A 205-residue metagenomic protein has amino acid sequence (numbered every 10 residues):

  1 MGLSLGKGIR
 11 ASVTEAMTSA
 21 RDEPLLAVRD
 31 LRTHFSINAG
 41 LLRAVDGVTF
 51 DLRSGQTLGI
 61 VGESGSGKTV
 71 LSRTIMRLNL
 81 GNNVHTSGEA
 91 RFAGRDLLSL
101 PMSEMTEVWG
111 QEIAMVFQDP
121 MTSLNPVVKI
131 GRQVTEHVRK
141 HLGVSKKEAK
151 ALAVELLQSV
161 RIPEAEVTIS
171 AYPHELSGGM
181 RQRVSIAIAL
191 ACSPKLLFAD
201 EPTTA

Functional and structural regions predicted by a protein language model:
V84-D96: Conserved ABC transporter NBD signature motif
D96, E148-V167: Conserved ABC ATPase "signature" region
V134, I186: Hydrophobic anchor residue at the start of the ABC signature
A171-L176, M180: Conserved ABC ATPase signature
A191-K195: A short, proline-enriched helix->beta-strand linker immediately N-terminal to the Walker B motif in ABC-type P-loop
L197-D200: Catalytic Walker B motif of ABC-type/P-loop ATPase nucleotide-binding domains
